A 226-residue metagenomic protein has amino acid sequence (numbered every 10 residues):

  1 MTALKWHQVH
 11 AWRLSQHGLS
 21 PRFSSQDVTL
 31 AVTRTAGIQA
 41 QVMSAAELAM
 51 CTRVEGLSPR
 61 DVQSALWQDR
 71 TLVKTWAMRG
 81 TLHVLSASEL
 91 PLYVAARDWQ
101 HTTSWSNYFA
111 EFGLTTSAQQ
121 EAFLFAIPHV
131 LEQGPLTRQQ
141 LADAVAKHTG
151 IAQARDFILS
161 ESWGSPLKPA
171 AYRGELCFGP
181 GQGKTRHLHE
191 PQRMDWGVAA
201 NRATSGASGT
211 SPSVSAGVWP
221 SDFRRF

Functional and structural regions predicted by a protein language model:
M1-A154, L159, P169: Phosphate-backbone binding and catalysis cores of DNA-processing enzymes
L159-R225: Loop-centered beta-sheet repeat module
